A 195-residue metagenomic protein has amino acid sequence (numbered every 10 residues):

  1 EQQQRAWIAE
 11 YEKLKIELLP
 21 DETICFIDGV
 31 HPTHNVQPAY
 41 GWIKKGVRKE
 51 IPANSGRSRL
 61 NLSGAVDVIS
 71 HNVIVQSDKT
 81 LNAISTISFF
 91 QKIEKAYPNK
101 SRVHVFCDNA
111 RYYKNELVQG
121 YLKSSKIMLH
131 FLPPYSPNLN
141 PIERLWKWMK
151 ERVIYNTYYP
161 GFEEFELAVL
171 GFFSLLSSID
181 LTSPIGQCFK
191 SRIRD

Functional and structural regions predicted by a protein language model:
Q2-Q91, F189-D195: Extended, low-complexity cationic-aromatic segments
D21-E22, E143-D195: C-terminal anion-handling pockets and recognition modules
C25-I27, V103-C107, F131-P133, G186: Short beta-strand segments
F26-D28, G64-A65, H71, F90 (+5 more regions): Mobile genetic element proteins and their domesticated derivatives, centered on retroelements and DNA transposons
K49-S55, S125-R144, Y158: RNase H-like polynucleotidyl transferase catalytic core
S85-V103: Short, basic/hydrophobic alpha-helical segments
S101-Y113, N140: Acidic/histidine-rich, metal-coordinating catalytic segments
N115-S125: Short, aromatic/basic amphipathic alpha-helical patches
